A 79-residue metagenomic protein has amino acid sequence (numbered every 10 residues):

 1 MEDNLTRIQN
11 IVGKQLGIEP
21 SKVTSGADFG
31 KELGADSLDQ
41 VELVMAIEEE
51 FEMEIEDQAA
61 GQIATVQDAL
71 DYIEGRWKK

Functional and structural regions predicted by a protein language model:
M1-S21, E74-K79: Thiotemplate assembly-line natural product biosynthesis machinery
T6, S21, V41, V66-Q67: Residues in well-ordered alpha-helical elements
Q9, G26, V44: Generic structural marker for isolated residues within well-ordered, non-membrane alpha-helices of soluble domains
Q15-G34, E50-Q62: Phosphopantetheine carrier-protein modules
G34-V44, A64-V66: Amphipathic alpha-helical interaction surfaces in cytosolic regulatory modules
G61-Q62, Q67-K78: C-terminal structural segments of small proteins and small subunits
